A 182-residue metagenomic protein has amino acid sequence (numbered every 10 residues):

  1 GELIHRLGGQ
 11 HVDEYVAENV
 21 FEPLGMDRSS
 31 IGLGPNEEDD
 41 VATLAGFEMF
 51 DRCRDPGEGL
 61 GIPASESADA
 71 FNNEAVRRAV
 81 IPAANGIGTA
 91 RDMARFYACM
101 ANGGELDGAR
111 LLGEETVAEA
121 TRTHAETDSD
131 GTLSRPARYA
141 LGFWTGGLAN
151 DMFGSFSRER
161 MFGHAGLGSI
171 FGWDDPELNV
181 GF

Functional and structural regions predicted by a protein language model:
G1-F156: Short, surface-exposed loop or secondary-structure junction motifs that flank catalytic or metal-binding residues
L3, W173-D174: Hydrophobic beta-strand positions
V80-I87, E159-W173: Glycine-rich phosphate/pyrophosphate-binding beta-alpha loops
R138, S157, S169, P176-E177: Short amphipathic alpha-helical segments
G146-L148, A165-L167, D175-E177: Short, loop-centered acidic/histidine patches that primarily coordinate divalent metals
G172, N179-F182: Short, well-ordered beta-strand elements
